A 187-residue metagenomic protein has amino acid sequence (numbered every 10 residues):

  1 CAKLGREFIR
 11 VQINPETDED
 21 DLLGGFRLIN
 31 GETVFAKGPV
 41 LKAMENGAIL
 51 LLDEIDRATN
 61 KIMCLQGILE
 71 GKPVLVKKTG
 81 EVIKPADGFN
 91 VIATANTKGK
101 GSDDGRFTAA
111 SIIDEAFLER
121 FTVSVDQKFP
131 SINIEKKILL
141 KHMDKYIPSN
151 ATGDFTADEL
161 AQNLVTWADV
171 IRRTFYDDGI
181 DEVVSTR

Functional and structural regions predicted by a protein language model:
C1-R187: C-terminal regulatory/interaction module of P-loop NTP-utilizing enzymes
